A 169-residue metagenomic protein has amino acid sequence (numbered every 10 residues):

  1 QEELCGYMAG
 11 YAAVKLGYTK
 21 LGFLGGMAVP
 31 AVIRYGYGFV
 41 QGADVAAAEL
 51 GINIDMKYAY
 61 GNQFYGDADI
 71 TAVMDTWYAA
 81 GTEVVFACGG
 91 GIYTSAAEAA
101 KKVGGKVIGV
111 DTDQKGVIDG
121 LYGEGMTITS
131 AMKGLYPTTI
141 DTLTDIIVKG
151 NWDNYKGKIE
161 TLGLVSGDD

Functional and structural regions predicted by a protein language model:
Q1-D169: A residue-level marker of the well-folded mature domains of exported/periplasmic proteins
